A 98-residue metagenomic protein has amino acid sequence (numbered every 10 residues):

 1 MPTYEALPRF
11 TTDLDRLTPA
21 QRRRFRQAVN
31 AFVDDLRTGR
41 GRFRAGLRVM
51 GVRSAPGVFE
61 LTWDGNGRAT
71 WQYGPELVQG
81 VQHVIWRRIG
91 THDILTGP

Functional and structural regions predicted by a protein language model:
M1-F32: Arg/Lys-rich, positively charged N-terminal/basic patches that mediate binding to nucleic acids
Y4, P8-F10, F32, R37 (+2 more regions): Bulky hydrophobic/aromatic packing residues
Y4, R26, F43-G46, G80-H83: Non-catalytic, surface-exposed connector residues within folded enzymatic/regulatory domains
P8-T11, G41, G46, I89: A generic, residue-level signal for flexible/boundary positions that often mark functional hotspots
T12, R16, P56-P98: Enriched for short, Lys/Arg-rich terminal
T18, V29, V33-L36, G65 (+1 more regions): Generic secondary-structure microfeatures
D34-T62: A short, surface-exposed loop/turn module that caps and links secondary-structure elements
